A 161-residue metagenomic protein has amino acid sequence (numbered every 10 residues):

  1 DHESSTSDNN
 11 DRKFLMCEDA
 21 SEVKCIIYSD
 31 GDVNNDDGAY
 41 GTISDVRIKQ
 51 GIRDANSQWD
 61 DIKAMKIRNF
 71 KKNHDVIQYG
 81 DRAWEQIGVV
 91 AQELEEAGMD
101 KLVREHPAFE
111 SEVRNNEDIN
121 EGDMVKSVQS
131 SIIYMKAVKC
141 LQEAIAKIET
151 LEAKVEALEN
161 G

Functional and structural regions predicted by a protein language model:
D1-R47, D54-S57, A64: Trimeric beta-solenoid/beta-helix "fiber body" segments of extracellular/virion adhesins and depolymerases
G41-G161: Intramolecular chaperone/auto-protease modules of tailspike-like proteins
